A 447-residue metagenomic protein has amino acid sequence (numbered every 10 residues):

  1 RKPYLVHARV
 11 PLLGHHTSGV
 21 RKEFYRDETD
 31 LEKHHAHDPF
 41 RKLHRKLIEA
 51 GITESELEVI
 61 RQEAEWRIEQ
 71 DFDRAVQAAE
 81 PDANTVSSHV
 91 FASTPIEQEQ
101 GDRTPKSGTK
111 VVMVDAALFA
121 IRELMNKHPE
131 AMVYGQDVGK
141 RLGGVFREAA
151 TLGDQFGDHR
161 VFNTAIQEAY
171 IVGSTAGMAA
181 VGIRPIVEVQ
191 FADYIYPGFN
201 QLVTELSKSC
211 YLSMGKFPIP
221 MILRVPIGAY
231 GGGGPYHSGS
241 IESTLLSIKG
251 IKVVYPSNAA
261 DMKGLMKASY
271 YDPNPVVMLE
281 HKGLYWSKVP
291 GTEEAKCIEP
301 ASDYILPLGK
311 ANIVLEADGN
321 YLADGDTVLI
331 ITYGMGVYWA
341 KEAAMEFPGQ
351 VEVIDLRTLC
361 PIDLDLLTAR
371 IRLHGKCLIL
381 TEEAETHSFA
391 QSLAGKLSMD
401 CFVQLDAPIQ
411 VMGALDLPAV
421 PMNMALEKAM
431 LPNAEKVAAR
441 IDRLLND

Functional and structural regions predicted by a protein language model:
R1-K2, I52, E80, P129 (+3 more regions): Residue-level recognition of short, well-ordered coil/turn positions that link secondary-structure elements
R1-Q77, R147, T151, F217-I219 (+2 more regions): Thiamine diphosphate
R9-G14, P81, H89, I96: Core structural elements
E49, R74-P81, A92, E123 (+6 more regions): A structural signal for alpha-helix termini and helix-coil/disorder junctions
R61, E80, L142: Conserved phosphate/pyrophosphate-binding and hydrolysis machinery centered on Walker-type P-loop NTPases, extending
W66-R67, A78-A83, S87-H89: The feature marks non-catalytic terminal segments
N84, A260-K263, D365, E435: Residues in well-ordered alpha-helical elements
S87-W286, C297, K428: Thiamine diphosphate
